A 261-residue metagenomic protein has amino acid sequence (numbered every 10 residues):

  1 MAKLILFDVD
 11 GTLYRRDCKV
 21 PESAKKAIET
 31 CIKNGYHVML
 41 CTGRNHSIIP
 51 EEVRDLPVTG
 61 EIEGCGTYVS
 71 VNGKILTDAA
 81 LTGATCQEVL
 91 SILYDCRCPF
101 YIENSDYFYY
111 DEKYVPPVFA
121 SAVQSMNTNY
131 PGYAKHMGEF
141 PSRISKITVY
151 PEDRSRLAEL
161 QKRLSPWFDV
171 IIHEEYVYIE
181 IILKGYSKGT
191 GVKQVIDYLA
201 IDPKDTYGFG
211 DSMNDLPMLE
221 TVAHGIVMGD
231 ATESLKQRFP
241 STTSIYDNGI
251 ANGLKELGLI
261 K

Functional and structural regions predicted by a protein language model:
K3-D17, L219: Asp-based phosphoryl-transfer active-site loop
I5, E61, P99, G225 (+1 more regions): Short, well-ordered beta-strand core segments
D17-P117: Active-site phosphate-binding/coordination module
S23, S47-E51, E159, G191 (+3 more regions): Phosphate- and divalent-cation-binding pockets in alpha/beta enzyme and binding domains that engage nucleotide-derived
C31, T42, I147, V192 (+3 more regions): Residue-level signal for inorganic ion chemistry
G35-M39, V58, S145-I147, K204-D205 (+1 more regions): Short active-site oxyanion
I92, C96-F209, M213-M218, D230: Conserved acidic, metal-coordinating active-site core of Asp-based, Mg2+-dependent phosphoryl-transfer enzymes
T221, G225, G229-K261: Asp-based, Mg2+/Mn2+-dependent phosphohydrolase catalytic module
